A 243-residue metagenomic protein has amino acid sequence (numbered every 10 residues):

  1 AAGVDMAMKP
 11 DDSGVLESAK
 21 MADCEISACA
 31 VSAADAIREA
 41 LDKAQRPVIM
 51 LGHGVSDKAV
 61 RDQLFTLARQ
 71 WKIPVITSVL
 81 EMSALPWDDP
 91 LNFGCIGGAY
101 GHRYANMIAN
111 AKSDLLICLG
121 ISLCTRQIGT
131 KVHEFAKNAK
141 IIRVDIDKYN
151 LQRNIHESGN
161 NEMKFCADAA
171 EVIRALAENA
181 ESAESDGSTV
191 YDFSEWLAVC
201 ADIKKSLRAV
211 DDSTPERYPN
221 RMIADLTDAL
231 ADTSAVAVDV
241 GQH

Functional and structural regions predicted by a protein language model:
A1-G3, L16, D35, E39 (+1 more regions): Phosphate/pyrophosphate-binding active-site segments
A1-V15, E39-A40, A105-I142, N179 (+2 more regions): Structural signature of the thiamine diphosphate
A22-A28, W87-Y100, H156-A170: Short beta-strand elements at the ligand-binding edges of bilobed clamshell
D23-A36, I96-G101, R217, V240-Q242: A general structural motif
A33-V48, L67, I108-K112, D225-D232: Glycine-rich phosphate/diphosphate-binding loops that line cofactor/substrate pockets in enzymes
A44, S113, N138-A139, N160-N161 (+1 more regions): Short, well-ordered alpha-helix to beta-strand connector turns
V48, D114-I117, A237: Conserved beta-strand elements of the Class I
H53-I142, I146: Glycine-rich, anion-gripping cofactor-binding loops and their flanking helix/strand elements in enzyme active sites
